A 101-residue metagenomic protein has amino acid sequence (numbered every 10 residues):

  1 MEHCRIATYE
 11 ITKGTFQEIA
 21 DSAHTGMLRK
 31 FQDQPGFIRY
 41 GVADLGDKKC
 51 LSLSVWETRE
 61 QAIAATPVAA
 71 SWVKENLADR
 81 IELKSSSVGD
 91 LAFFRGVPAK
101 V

Functional and structural regions predicted by a protein language model:
M1-L51, E57-S71, L77-V101: Short S/T/G/P-rich N-terminal loop/turn motif that feeds into the first structured element of a domain
